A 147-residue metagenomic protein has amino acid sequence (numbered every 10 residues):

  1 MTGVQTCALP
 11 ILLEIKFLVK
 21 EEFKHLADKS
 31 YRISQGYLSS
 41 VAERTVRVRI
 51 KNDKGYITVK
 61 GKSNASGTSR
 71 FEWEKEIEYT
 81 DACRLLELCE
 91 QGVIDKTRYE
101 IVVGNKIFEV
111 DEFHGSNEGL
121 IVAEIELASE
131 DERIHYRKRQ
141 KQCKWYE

Functional and structural regions predicted by a protein language model:
M1-T2, T80: N-terminal cationic amphipathic segment used for targeting or macromolecule association
T2-L9: Short, small-residue-biased leader/transition segments that mark boundaries at the very start of proteins
L18-R32, L38, A42-E109, G115-V122 (+1 more regions): Charged surface patches that recognize polyanionic ligands
